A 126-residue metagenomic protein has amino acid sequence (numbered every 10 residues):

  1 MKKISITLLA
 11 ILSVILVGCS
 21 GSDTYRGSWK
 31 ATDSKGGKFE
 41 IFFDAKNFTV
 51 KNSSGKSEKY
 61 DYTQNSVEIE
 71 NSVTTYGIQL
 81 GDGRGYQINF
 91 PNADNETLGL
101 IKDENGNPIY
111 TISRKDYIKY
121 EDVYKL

Functional and structural regions predicted by a protein language model:
M1-I4: Positively charged n-region of N-terminal signal peptides that target proteins for export
I15-G18: C-terminal motif of bacterial Sec signal peptides marking the signal peptidase cleavage site
D23-K38: Tryptophan-anchored aromatic micro-motifs
W29-T32, T49-V50, T75-G81, I101: Short beta-strand segments that buttress and anchor functional surface loops
K35-T75: N-terminal glycine/threonine-rich, aromatic-flanked beta-hairpin/loop signature
G37-F39, E58-Y60, R84-I88, Y110-S113: A structural detector for short beta-strand units
E58-S66, K102-L126: Edge beta-strand at a domain terminus
I78-G106: Structured, soluble extracytoplasmic/luminal domains of envelope-associated proteins
